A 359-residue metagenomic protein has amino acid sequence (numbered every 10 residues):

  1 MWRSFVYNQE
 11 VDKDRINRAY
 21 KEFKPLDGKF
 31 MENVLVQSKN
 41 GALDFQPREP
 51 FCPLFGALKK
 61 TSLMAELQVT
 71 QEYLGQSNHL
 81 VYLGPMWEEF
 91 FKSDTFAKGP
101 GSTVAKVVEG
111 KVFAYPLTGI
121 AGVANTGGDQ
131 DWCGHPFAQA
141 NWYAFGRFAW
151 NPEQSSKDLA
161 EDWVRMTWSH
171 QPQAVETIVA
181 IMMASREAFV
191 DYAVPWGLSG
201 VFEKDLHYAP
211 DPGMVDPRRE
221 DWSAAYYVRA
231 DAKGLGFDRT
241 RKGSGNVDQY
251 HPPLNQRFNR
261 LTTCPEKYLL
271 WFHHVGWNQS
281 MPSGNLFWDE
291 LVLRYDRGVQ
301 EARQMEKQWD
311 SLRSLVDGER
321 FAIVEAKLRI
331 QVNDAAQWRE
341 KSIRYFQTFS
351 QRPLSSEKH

Functional and structural regions predicted by a protein language model:
M1-E161, T167-W168: Catalytic-core regions of glycoside hydrolase
S102-H359: Catalytic domains of carbohydrate-active enzymes that cleave complex glycans
